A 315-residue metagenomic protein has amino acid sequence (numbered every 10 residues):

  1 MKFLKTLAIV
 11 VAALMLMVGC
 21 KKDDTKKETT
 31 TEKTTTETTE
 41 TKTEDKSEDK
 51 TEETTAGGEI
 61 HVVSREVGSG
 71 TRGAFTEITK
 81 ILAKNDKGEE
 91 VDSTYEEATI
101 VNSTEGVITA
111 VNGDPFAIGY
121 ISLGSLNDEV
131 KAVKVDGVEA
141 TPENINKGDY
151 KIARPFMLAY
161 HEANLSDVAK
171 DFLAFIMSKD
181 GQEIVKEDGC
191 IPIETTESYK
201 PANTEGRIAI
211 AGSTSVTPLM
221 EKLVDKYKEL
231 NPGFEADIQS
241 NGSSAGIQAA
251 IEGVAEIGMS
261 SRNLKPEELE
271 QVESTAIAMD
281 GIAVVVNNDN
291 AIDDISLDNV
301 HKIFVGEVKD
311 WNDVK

Functional and structural regions predicted by a protein language model:
M1-T6: Positively charged n-region of N-terminal signal peptides that target proteins for export
V10-L14: Alpha-helical transmembrane segments
M15-G19: C-terminal motif of bacterial Sec signal peptides marking the signal peptidase cleavage site
K21-K315: Exported/periplasmic ABC-transporter solute-binding proteins
